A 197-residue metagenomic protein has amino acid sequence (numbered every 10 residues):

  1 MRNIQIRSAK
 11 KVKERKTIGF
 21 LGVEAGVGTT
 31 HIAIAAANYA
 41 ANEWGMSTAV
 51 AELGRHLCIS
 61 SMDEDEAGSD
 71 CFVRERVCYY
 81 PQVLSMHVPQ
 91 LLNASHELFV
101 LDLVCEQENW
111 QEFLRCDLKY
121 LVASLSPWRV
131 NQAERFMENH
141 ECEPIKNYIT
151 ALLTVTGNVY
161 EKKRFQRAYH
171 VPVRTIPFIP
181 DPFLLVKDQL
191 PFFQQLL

Functional and structural regions predicted by a protein language model:
R2-K13: Pre-Walker A adenine-sensing motif
N3-Q5, H56, M62-D65, D117-L125 (+1 more regions): Repeat-unit-sized solenoid/scaffold elements
V12-V27, M46-R115, P182-K187: P-loop/Walker-type NTP enzyme "switch/lid" segment
I32: Hydrophobic positions on the alpha1 helix immediately C-terminal to the Walker A/P-loop
A37, A41-N42: Gly/Ala-rich phosphate-binding loop of Rossmann-like dinucleotide-binding domains, activating on the conserved
W44-M46, K146: Residue-level signal for beta-strand positions within conserved beta-sheet cores that form or flank
L98-K187: Conserved catalytic-core segment of NTP-binding enzymes
V186-L196: C-terminal boundary of histidine-terminating zinc-finger modules
